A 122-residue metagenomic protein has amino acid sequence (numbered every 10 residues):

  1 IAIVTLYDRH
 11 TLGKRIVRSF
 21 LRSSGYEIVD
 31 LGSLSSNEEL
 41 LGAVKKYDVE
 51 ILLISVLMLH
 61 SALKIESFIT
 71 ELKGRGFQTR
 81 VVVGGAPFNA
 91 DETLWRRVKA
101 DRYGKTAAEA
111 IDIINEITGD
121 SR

Functional and structural regions predicted by a protein language model:
I1-F20, S24: Long amphipathic N-terminal alpha/beta scaffold segment
G13, V17, S61-K64, F68 (+2 more regions): General structural feature for long, well-ordered alpha-helical segments within catalytic domains of soluble enzymes
F20-R22, S35-R96: Cofactor-cradling patches in redox/metallo enzymes
G25-L31: Short beta-strand elements in bilobed, periplasmic/extracellular small-molecule ligand-binding domains
Y26, T79-R80, D101: A structural micro-motif
G32, S55, K105-A107: Short beta->alpha connector loops at strand-helix junctions that form conserved, small/polar/Pro-enriched
P87-R122: Peripheral docking tails and interdomain loops at the edges of cofactor- or intermediate-handling domains
